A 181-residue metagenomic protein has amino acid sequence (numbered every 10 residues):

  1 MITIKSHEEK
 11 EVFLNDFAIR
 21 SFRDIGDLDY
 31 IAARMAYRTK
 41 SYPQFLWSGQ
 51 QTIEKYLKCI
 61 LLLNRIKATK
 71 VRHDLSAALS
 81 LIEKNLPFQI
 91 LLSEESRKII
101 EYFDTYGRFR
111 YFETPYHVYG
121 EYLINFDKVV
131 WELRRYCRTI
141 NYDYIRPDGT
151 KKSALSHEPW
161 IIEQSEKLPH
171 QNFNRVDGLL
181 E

Functional and structural regions predicted by a protein language model:
M1-L46, N64: Charged alpha-helical initiation segments
I2-L14, L61, R65-E181: Long, charged low-complexity segments
D24-D27, I31, Q51, D127 (+1 more regions): Generic structural signal for well-ordered, non-transmembrane alpha-helical segments in soluble/cytosolic regions
R38, L57, T114: Residue-level marker of positions within ordered structural domains that often coincide with functionally constrained
F45-I60: Extended, hydrophobic/aromatic-rich amphipathic alpha-helical segments that build helical scaffolds
